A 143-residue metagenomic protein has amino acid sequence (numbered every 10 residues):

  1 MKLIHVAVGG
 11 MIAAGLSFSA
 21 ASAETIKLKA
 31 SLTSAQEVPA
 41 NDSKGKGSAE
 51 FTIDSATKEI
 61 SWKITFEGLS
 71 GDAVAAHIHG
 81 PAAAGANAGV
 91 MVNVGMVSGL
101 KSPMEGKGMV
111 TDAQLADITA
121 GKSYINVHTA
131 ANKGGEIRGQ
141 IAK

Functional and structural regions predicted by a protein language model:
L3-H5, G15-A76, G80-K143: Metal-centered catalytic cores of metalloenzymes
